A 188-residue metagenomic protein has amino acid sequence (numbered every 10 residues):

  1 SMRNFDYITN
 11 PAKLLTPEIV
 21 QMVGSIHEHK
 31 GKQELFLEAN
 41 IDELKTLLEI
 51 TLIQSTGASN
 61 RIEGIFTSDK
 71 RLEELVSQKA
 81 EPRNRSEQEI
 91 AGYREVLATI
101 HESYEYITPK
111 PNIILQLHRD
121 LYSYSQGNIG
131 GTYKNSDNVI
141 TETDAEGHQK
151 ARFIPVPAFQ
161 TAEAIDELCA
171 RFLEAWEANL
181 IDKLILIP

Functional and structural regions predicted by a protein language model:
S1-P188: FIC/Doc superfamily catalytic core
